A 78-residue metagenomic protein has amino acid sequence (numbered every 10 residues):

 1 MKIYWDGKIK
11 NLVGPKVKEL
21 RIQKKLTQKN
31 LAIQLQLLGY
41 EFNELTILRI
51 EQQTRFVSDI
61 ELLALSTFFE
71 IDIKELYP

Functional and structural regions predicted by a protein language model:
M1-K24: A short, Lys/Arg-rich alpha-helix, primarily the initiator
P15, L26, F42, V57-I60: Residue-level signal for the short linker/turn that defines the boundary of a DNA-recognition helix
I22, I33, T67: Alpha-helical residues within the helix-turn-helix
K25-R49: Short alpha-helical DNA-recognition segment
T54, S58-E75: DNA major-groove recognition helix of helix-turn-helix/homeodomain DNA-binding modules
P78: Phosphate-coordinating loops and pocket residues in cytosolic domains that bind phosphorylated ligands
